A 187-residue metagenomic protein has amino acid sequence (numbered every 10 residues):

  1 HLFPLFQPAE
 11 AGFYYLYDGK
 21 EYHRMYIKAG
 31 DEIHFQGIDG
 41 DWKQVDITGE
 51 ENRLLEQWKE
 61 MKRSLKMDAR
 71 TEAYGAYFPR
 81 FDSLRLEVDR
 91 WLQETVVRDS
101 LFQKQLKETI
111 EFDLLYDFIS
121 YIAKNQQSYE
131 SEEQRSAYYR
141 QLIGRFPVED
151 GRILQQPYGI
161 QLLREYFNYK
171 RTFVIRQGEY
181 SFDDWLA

Functional and structural regions predicted by a protein language model:
H1-K104, T109, F118: A non-transmembrane, solvent-exposed segment enriched in polar/low-complexity residues
G75, P79, S120-S131, V174-R176: Short coil/turn connectors between adjacent alpha-helices in alpha-solenoid helical repeat scaffolds
P79-R90, E130-A137, Q177-Y180: Helix-turn-helix repeat elements of alpha-solenoid scaffolds
E87, W91, D113, Q141-R145 (+1 more regions): Residues that form generic nucleotide/phosphate-binding pockets
E94-D113, E149-Q161: Structural motif
E132-R152: Short, mixed-charge aromatic SLiMs
E149-A187: Long, charge-rich alpha-helical interaction segments
